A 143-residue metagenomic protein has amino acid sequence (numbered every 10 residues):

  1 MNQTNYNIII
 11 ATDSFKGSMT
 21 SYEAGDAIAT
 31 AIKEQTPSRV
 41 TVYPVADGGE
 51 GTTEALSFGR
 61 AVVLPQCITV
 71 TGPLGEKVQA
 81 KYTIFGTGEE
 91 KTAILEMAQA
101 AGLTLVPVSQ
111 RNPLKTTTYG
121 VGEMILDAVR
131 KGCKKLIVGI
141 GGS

Functional and structural regions predicted by a protein language model:
N2-G141: N-terminal loops that bind phosphate or other acidic moieties and the adjacent beta-alpha structural core
